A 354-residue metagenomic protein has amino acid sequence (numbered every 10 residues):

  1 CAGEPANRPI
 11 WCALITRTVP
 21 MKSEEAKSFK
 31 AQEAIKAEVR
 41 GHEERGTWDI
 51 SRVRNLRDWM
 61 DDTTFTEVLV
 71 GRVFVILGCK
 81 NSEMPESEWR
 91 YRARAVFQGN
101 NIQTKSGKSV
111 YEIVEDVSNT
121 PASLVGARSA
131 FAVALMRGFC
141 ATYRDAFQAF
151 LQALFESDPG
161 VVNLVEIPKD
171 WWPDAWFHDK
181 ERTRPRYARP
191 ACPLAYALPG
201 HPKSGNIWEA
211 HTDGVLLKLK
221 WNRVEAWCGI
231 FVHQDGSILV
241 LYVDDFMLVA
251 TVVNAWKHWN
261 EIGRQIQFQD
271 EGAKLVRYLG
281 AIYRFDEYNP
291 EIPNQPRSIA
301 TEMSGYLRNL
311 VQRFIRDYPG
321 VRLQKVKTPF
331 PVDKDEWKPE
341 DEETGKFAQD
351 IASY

Functional and structural regions predicted by a protein language model:
C1-Y354: Long, low-complexity, charge-biased intrinsically disordered regions
